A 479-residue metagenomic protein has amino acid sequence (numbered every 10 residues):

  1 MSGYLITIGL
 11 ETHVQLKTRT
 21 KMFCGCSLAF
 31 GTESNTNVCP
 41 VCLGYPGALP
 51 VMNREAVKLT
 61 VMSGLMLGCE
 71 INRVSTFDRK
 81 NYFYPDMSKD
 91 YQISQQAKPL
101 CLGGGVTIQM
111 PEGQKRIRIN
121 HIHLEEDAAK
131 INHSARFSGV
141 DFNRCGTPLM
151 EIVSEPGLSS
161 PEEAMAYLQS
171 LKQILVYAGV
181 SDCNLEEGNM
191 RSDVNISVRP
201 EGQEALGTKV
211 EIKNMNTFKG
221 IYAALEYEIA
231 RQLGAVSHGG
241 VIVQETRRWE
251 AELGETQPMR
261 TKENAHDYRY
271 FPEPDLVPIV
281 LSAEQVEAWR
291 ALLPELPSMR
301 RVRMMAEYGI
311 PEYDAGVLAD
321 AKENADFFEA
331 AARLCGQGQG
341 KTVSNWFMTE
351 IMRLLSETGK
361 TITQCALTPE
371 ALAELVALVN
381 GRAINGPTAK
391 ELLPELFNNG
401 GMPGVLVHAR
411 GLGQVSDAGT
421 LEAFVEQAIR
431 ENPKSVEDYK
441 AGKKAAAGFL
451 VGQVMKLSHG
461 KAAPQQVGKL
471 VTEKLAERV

Functional and structural regions predicted by a protein language model:
M1-E295, A306, E312, L334-G338 (+2 more regions): Basic, nucleic-acid-interacting segments
K17, R199, A230, M348-S356 (+6 more regions): Amphipathic alpha-helical core segments of compact helical bundles
G188-P200, Y268, M305-E329, G340-E357 (+3 more regions): Core structural elements
I279-V280, A315, F327-A330, Q339-T342 (+8 more regions): Extended hydrophobic-aromatic, low-complexity segments
Q285-L292, M299, A330-Q337, L372-I384: Extended, non-catalytic structural segments that build the interaction scaffolds of large macromolecular assemblies
G309, R333-V343, G381-I384, A441-A445: Structural motif
I362-A373, G386-K456: Strongly charged, low-complexity linkers/loops
K444-V479: Short, amphipathic C-terminal "tail helix"
